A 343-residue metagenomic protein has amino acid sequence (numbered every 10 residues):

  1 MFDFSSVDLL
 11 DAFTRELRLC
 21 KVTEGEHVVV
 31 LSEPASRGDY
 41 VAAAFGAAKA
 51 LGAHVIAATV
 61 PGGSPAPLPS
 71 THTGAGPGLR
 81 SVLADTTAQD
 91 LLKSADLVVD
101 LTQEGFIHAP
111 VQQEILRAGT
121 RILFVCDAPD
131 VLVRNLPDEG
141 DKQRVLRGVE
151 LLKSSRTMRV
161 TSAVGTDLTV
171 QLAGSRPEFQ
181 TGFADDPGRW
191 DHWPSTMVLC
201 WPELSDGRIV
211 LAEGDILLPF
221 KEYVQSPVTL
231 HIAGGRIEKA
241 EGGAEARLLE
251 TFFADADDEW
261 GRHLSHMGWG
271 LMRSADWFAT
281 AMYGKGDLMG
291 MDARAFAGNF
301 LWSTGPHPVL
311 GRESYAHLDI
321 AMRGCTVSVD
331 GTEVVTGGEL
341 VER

Functional and structural regions predicted by a protein language model:
M1-Q225, A233, D258, C325-R343: Active-site bordering "gate/hinge" segments that shape substrate access to catalytic or cofactor-binding pockets
Y40, D100-Q103, L168-Q180, R208-V210 (+3 more regions): Short N-terminal helix-initiation segments at or just after the protein's N-terminus
K221-E222, F278-A281, R312-Y315, E339: Short conserved micro-motifs at the rims of enzyme active sites and ligand-binding pockets
Y223, K239-G305: Dual-mode signal for accessory low-complexity, basic/Gly-rich regions
G286-V341: Internal helix-turn-beta structural module
